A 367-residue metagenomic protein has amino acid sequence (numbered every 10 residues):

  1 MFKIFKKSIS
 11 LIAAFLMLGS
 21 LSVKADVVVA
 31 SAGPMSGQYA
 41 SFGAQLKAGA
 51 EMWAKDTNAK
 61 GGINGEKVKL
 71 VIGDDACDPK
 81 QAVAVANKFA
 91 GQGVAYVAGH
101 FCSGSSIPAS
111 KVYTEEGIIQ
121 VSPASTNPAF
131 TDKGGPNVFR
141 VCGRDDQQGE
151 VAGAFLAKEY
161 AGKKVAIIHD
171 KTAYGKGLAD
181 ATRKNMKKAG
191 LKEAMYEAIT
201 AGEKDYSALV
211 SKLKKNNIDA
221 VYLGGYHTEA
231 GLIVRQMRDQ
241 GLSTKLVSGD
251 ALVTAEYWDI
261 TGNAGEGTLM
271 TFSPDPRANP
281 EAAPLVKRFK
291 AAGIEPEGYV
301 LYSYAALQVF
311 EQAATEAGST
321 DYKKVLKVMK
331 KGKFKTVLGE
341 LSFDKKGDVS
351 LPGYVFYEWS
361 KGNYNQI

Functional and structural regions predicted by a protein language model:
F2-F15, A25-I367: Extracytosolic ligand-binding ectodomains
S20-K24: N-terminal signal peptide c-region/cleavage motif recognized by signal peptidases
